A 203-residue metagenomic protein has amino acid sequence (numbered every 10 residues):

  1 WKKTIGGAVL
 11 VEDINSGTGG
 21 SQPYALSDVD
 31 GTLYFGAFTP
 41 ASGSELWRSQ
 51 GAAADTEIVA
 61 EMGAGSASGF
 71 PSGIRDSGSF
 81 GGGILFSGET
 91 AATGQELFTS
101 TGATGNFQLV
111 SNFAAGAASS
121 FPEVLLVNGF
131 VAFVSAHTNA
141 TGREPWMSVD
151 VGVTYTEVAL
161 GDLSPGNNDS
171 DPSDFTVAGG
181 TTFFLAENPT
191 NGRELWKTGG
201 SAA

Functional and structural regions predicted by a protein language model:
W1-A203: Feature 14080 marks short, conserved micro-sites in well-ordered regions that are central to protein function
